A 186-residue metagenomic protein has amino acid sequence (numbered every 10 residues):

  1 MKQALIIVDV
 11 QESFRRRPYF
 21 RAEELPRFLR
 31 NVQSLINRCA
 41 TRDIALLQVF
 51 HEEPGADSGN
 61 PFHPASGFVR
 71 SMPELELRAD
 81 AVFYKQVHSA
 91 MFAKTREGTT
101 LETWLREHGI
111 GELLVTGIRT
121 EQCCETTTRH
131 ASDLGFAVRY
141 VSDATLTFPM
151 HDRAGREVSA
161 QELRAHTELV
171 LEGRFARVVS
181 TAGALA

Functional and structural regions predicted by a protein language model:
M1, Y19-H51: A short alpha/beta connector and helix-capping loop motif
K2-A4, N31-R42, P61-A186: Active-site-adjacent betaalpha module
L5-V10: N-terminal nucleotide-binding beta1-loop-alpha1 segment
S13: Short, polar/acidic, helix-capping and beta-turn segments at strand->helix junctions that line the mouths
R16-F20, H151-R153: Short acidic, glycine/proline-rich loop/turn micro-motifs
F50-E52, I118-R119: Short, well-ordered beta-to-alpha junction loops that form the rim of enzyme active sites and present histidine/acidic
A56: Phosphate- and other anionic-substrate recognition elements at nucleic-acid/protein interfaces
